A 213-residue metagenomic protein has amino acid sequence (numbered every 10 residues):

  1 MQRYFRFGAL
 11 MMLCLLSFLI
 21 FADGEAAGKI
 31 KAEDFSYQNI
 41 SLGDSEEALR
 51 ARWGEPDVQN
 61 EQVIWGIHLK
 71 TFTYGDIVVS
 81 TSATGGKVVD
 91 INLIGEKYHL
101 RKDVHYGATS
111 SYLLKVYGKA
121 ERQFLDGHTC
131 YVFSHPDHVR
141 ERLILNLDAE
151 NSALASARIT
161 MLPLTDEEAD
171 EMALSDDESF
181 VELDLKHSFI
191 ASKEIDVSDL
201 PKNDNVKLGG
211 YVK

Functional and structural regions predicted by a protein language model:
M1-L10: Bacterial N-terminal signal peptides that target proteins for export
A9-L19: Bacterial N-terminal signal peptides
I20-G28: Sec-dependent signal peptide cleavage junction
A27, D34, D44-T84, H105-K213: A cross-family detector of function-defining hotspots
E33-N39, E96-V104: Second-shell loop/turn segments in exported
K87-Y98, Y106-S111: A low-complexity, Ser/Thr/Gly/Pro-enriched, surface-exposed linker/loop concept that marks segments flanking
